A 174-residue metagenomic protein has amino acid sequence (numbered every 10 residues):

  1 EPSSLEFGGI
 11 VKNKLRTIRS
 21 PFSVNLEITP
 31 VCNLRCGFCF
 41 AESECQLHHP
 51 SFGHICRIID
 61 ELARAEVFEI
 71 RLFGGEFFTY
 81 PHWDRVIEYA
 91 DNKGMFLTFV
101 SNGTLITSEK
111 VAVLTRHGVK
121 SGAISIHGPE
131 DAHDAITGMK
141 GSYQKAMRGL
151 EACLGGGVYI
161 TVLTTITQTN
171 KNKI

Functional and structural regions predicted by a protein language model:
E1-S121: Conserved alpha-helical substructure of the radical SAM core
N33, F77-T79, G103-S108, A123-K140 (+1 more regions): Conserved radical SAM core fold
C45, S101, D131-A132, T161: Residue-level signal for pocket-adjacent positions within structured domains
H49, M139-Y143: Short, conserved loop/turn and helix-capping segments at secondary-structure boundaries that abut family-defining
H54-I58, V86, K110, S142-A152 (+1 more regions): A general structural detector for well-ordered alpha-helical segments in enzyme core domains, enriched
F99, I124, V162-T164: Structural beta-sheet core signal
S121-A132, L150-Y159: Short, basic, helix/turn surface patches
G149-K173: Conserved strand-turn element in the central/C-terminal portion of the radical SAM core barrel that lines
